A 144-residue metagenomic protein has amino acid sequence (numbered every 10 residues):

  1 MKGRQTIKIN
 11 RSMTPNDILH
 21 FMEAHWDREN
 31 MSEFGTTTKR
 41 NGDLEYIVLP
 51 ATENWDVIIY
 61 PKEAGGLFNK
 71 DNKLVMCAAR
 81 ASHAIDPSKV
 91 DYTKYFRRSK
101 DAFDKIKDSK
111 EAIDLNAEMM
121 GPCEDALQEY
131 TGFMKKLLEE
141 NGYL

Functional and structural regions predicted by a protein language model:
T6, P15, L19-G65, C77-S88: Ser/Thr-rich, low-complexity intrinsically disordered terminal regions
K8-T14, A126: Short, surface-exposed ligand-recognition loops at beta-strand->loop->(often short) alpha-helix junctions that present
L19, L44-L49, L67, L74 (+4 more regions): Generic detector of leucine side chains in alpha-helical contexts
W55-I113: Intrinsically disordered, low-complexity regulatory segments enriched in Ser/Thr/Pro and charged residues
S88-L144: A conserved amphipathic terminal alpha-helix motif
